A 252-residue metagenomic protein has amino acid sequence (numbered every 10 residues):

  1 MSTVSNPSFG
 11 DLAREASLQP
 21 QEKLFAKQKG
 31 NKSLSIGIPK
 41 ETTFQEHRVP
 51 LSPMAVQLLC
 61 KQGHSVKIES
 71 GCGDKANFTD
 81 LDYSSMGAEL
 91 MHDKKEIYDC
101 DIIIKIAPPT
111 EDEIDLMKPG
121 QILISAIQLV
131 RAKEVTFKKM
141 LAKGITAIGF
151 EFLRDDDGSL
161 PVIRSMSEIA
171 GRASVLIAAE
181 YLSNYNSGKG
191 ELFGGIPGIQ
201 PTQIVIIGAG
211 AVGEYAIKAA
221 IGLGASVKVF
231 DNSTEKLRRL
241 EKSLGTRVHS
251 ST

Functional and structural regions predicted by a protein language model:
M1-S35, E41-T43, E111-T202: Glycine/serine-rich phosphate-binding loop and adjoining beta1-alpha1 elements at the start of nucleotide-handling
P39-K40, F44-D74, G188-T252: Glycine-rich phosphate/diphosphate-binding loop of Rossmann-like nucleotide-binding domains
V56-Q57, L81, K95, I114-D115 (+2 more regions): Alpha-helical segments flanking ligand/cofactor-binding loops in enzyme cores
G63, G87, C100-D101, G120-Q121 (+2 more regions): Short, well-ordered alpha-helix to beta-strand connector turns
K67-E89: N-terminal beta-loop-helix "entrance" segment that forms/cooperates in small-molecule cofactor or anionic ligand
A76-T79, D112-E113, A132-T136, S233-R239: Short, glycine/polar-rich helix-capping loops at beta-to-alpha or helix-loop-helix junctions that flank or form
G87-D99, H249-T252: Short acidic low-complexity segments
